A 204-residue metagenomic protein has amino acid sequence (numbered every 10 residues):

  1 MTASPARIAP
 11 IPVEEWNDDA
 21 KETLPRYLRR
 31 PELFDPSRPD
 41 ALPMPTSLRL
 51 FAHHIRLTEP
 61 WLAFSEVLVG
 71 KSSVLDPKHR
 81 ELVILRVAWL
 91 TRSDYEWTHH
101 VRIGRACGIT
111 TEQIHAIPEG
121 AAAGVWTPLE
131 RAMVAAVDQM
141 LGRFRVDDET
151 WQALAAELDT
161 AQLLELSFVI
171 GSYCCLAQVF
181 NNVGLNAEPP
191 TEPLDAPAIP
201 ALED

Functional and structural regions predicted by a protein language model:
M1-D204: Hydrophobic alpha-helical segments
